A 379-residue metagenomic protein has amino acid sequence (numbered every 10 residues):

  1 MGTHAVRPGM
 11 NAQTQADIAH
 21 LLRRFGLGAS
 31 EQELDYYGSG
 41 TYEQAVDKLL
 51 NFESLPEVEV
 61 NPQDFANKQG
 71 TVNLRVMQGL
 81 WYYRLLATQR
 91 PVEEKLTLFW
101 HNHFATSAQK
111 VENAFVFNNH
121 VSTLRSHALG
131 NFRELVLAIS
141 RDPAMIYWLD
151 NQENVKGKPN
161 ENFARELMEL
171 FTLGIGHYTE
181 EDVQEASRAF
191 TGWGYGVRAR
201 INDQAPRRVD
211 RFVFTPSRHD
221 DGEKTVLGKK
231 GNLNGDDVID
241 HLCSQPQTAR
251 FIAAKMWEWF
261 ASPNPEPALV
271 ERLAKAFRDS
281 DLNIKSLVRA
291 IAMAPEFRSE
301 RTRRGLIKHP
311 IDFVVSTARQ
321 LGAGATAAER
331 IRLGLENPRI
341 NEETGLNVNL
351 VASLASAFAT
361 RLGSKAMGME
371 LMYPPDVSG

Functional and structural regions predicted by a protein language model:
G2-Q15, A19-E31, Q245, A249 (+2 more regions): Flexible, low-complexity segments enriched for small/polar residues
A29-H127: N-terminal accessory alpha/beta regions
E33-D35, E59-N61, K110-N113, Y147-Q152 (+4 more regions): Short, solvent-exposed loop/turn and secondary-structure capping segments
P56, A186-N234: Long, well-ordered, tryptophan-enriched scaffold segments
T97-Q109, R141-M145, A189-G192, N232-L233 (+2 more regions): Glycine-rich, acidic and aromatic/proline-enriched surface loops and short helix-turn segments that act as binding
N113-S122, R141-I146, K158-L167, A268-R272: Short, conserved phosphate-binding/catalytic loop or strand-edge motifs used in phosphoryl-/nucleotidyl-transfer
P143-G192, R198: Activity-critical C-terminal alpha-helical subdomain
